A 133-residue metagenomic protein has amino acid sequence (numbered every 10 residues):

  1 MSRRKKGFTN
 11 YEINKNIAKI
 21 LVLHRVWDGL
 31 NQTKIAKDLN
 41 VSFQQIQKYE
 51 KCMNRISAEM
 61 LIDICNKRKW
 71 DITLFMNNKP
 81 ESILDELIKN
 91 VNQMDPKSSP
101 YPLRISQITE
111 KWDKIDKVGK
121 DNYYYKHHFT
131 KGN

Functional and structural regions predicted by a protein language model:
S2-W27: A short, Lys/Arg-rich alpha-helix, primarily the initiator
K19-K34, D63, D95: Short basic helix-loop element that most often maps to the first helix and adjoining turn of HTH DNA-binding modules
V26, N40, K51-M53, P80: Residue-level detection of the helix-turn-helix DNA-binding "recognition helix"
D28-K48: Short alpha-helical DNA-recognition segment
M53-N66: Short, basic-rich loop-to-helix N-cap that marks the start of a DNA-contacting helix
M76-K114: Short, charged recognition helix plus adjacent turn of helix-turn-helix-like nucleic-acid-binding domains
E110-N133: C-terminal regulatory/oligomerization modules of transcriptional regulators
